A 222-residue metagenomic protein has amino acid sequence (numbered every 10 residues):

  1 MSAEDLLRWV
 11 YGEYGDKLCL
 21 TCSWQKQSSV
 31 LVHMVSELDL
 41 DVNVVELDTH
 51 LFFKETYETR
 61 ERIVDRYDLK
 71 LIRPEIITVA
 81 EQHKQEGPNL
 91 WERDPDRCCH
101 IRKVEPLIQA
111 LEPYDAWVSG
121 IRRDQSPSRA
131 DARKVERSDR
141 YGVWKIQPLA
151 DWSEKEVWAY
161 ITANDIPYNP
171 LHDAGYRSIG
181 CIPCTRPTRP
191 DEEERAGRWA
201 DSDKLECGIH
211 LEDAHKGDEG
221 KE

Functional and structural regions predicted by a protein language model:
M1-E222: Nucleotide-activated chemistry modules centered on ATP-dependent adenylation/adenylyltransferase
